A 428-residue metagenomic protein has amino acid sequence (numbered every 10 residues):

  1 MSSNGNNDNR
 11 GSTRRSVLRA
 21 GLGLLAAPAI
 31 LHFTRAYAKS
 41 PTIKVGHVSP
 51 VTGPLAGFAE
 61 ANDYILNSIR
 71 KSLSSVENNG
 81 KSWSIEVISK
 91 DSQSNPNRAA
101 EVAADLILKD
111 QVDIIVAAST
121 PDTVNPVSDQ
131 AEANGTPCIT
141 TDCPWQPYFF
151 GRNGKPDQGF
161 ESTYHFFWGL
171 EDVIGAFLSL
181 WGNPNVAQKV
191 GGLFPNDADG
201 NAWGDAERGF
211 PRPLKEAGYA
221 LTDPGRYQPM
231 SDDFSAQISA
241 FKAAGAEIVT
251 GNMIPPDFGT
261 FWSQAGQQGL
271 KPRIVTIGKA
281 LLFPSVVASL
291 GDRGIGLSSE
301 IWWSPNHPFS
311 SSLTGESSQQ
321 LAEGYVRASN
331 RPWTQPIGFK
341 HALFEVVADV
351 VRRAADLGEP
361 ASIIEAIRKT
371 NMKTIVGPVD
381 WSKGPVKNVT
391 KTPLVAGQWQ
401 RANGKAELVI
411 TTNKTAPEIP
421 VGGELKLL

Functional and structural regions predicted by a protein language model:
M1-T13, A20-A27: N-terminal secretory signal peptides
A29-P50: C-terminal segment of N-terminal export signals and the immediately downstream linker at the start of the mature
G46-N67, K90-P96, S119-T120, L193-G204 (+3 more regions): Extracytoplasmic "Venus flytrap"
G57-Y64, V76-N153, Y227-F234, G259: Beta-alpha junction/loop-to-helix N-cap segments that form part of ligand/metal-binding clefts
V112-P224, I274-S299: Extracytoplasmic ligand/sensor domains, especially the bilobed periplasmic-binding protein
W145, A265-H341, R353, L408-L427: Extracellular/periplasmic periplasmic-binding protein-like sensory domains
I295, R368-L428: Solvent-exposed, acidic/polar segments of extracytosolic/periplasmic ligand-binding ectodomains
R352-E365: Short, charged, surface-exposed loops that flank catalytic or proteolytic processing sites
